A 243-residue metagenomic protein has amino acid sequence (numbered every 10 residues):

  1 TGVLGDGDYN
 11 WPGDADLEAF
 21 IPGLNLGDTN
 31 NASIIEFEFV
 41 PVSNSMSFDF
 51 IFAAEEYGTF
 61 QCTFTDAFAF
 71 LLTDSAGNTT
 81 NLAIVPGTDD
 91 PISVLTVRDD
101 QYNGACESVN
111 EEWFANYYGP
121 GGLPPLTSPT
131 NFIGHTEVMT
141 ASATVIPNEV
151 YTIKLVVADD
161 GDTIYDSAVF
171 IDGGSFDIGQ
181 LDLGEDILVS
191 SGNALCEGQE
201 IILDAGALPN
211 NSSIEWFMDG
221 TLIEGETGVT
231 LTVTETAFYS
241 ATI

Functional and structural regions predicted by a protein language model:
T1-L183: Aromatic (Trp/Tyr/Phe) and Gly/Pro-enriched flexible surface segments
P41-V42, P147-N148, E197, V233-T236: Surface-exposed loops/turns
S75-G77, F217-I223: Change "in extracellular beta-sheet-rich domains … of secreted and cell-surface proteins" to "in beta-sheet-rich domains
T130-G134, G220-T227: Short beta-strand segments within Ig-like beta-sandwich modules, predominantly Fibronectin type-III
E185-L195: Short beta-strand segments of immunoglobulin-like
A194-L208: A short beta-strand segment in extracellular, disulfide-stabilized domains
A207-G220: Solvent-exposed loop segments of extracellular immunoglobulin-like
T227-S240: Solvent-exposed segments in extracellular or luminal domains encompassing
